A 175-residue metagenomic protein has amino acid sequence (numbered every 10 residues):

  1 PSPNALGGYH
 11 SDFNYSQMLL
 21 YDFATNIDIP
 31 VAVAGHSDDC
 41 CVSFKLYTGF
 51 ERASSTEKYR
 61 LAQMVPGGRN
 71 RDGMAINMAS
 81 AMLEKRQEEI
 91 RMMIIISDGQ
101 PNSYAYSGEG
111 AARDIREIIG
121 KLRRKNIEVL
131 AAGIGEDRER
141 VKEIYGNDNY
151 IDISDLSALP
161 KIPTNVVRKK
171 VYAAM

Functional and structural regions predicted by a protein language model:
P1-M175: Acidic, glycine-rich A-domain
